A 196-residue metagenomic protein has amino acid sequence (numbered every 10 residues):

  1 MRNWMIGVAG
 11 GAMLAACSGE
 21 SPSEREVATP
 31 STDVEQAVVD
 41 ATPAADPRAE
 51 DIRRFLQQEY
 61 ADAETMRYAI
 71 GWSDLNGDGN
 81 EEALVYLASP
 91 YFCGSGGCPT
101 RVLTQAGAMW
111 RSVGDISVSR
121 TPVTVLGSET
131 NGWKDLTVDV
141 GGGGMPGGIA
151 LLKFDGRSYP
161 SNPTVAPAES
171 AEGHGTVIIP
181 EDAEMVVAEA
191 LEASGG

Functional and structural regions predicted by a protein language model:
M1-A15: Sec-dependent bacterial lipoprotein signal peptides
S18-A44, L126-G196: Acidic, small-residue rich beta-repeat scaffolds with periodic aromatic anchors
S23, E35-G71: Post-signal-peptide N-terminal segment of Sec-exported extracytoplasmic proteins
D33-A44, R48-A49, S95-V113, L151-G156: Beta-propeller blade repeat segments, especially FG-GAP/WD-type strand-to-loop junctions in 6- to 7-bladed propeller
Q58-Y68, I116-T124, A171-I179: Repeat-based blade/solenoid architectures
T65-N76, R120-D135: Beta-propeller blade termini
G77-A88, T130-D139: Acidic/hydrophobic-patterned starts of short beta strands in beta-sheet-rich repeat architectures
C93-G97, G144-G147: Short, solvent-exposed loop/turn segments at conserved positions within beta-propeller repeat blades
